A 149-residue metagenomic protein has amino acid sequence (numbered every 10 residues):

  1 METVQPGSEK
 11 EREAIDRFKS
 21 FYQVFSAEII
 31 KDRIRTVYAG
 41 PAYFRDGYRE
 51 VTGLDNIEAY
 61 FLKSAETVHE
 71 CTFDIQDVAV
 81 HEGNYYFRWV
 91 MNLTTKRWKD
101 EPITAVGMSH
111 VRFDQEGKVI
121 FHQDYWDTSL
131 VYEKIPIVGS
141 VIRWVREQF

Functional and structural regions predicted by a protein language model:
M1-D32, T36, Q148-F149: Short, low-complexity N-terminal intrinsically disordered segments enriched in polar/charged residues
M1-P6, E66-T72, A79-F149: A beta-strand edge to alpha-helix "cap/lid" segment located at domain peripheries
R12, K31-G83: A solvent-exposed, acidic/Ser-Thr-rich amphipathic alpha-helical stretch
I15-F18, L54, T104: A structural signal for well-ordered alpha-helical scaffolds and beta->alpha junctions
V24, Y43-F44, K96: General structural signal for alpha-helix termini and helix-helix connectors
